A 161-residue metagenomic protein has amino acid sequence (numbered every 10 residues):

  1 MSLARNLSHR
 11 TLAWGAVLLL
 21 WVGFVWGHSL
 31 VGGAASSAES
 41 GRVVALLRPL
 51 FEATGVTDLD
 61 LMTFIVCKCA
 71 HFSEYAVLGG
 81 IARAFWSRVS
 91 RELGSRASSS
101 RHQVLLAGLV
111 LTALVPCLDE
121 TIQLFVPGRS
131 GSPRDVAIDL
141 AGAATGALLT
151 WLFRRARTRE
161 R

Functional and structural regions predicted by a protein language model:
M1-F125, P133, L140-R161: Bulky hydrophobic segments
